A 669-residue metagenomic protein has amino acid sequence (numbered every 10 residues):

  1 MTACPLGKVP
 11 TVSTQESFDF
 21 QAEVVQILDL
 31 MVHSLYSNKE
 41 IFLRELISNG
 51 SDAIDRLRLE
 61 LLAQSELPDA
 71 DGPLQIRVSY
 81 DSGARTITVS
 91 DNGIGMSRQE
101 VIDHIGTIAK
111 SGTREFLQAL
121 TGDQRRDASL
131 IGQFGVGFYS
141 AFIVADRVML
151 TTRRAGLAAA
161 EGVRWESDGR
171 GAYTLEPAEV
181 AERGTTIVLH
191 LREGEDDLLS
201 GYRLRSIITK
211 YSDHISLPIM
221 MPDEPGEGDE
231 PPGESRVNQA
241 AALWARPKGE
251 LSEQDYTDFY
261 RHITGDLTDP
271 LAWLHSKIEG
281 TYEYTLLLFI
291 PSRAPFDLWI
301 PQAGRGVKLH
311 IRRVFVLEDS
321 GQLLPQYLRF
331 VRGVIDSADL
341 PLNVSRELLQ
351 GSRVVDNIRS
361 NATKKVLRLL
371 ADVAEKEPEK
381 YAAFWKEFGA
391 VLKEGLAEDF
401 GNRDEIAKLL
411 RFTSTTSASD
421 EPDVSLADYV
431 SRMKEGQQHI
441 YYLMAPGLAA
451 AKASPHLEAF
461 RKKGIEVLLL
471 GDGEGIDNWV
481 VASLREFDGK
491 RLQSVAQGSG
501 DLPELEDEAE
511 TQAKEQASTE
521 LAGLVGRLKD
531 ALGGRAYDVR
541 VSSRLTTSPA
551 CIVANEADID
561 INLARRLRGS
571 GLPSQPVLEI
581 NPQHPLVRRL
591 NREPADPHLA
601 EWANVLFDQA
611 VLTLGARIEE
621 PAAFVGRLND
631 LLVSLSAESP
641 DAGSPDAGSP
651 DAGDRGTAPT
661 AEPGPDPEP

Functional and structural regions predicted by a protein language model:
A3-E193, D197-L199, S206, D213 (+3 more regions): GHKL (Bergerat-fold) ATPase N-terminal catalytic module, capturing the glycine-rich phosphate-binding loop and acidic
L130, V148-G171, R192-E195, Y202-P669: GHKL/Bergerat-fold ATPase module in large chromosome/replication-associated machines
